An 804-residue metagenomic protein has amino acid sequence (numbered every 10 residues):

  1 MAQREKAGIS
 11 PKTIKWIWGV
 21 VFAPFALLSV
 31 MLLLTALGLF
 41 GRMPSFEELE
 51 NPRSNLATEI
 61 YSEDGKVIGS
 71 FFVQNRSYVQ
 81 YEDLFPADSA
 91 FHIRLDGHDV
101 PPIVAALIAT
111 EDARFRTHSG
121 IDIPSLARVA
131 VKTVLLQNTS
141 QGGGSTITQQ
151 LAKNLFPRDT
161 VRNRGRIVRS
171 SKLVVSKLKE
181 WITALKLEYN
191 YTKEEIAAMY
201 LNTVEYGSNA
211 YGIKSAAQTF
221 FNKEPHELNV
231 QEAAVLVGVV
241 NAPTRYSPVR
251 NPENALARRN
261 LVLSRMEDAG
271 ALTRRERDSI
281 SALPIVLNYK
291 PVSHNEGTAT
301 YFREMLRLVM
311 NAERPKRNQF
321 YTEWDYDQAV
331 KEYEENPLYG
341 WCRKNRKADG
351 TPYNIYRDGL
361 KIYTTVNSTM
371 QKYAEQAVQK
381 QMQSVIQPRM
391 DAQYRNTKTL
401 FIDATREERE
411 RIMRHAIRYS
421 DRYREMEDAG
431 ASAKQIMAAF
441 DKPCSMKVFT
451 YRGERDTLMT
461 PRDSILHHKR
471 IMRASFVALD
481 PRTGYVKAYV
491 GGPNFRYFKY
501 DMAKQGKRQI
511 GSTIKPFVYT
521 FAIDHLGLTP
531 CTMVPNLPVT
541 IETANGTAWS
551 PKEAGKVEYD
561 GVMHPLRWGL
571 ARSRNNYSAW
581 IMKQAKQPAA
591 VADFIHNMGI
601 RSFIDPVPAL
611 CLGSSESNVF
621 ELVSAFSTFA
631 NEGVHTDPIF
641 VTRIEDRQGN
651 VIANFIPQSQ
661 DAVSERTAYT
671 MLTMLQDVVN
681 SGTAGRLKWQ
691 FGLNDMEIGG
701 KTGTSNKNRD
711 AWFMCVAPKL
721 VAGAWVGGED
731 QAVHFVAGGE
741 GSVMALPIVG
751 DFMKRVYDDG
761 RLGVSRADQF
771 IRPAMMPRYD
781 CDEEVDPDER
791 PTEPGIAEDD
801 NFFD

Functional and structural regions predicted by a protein language model:
M1-Y61, V134, V385: N-terminal type II signal-anchor transmembrane helix that functions as the membrane-insertion/stop-transfer segment
T35, D99, E111-D122, L135-S140 (+18 more regions): Bacterial peptidoglycan biogenesis and beta-lactam-recognition machinery
Y61-A329, C342, N494, D560-M563 (+2 more regions): Peptidoglycan glycan-strand catalytic modules in the bacterial/periplasmic cell-wall system
S77-D96, I362, H467-A474, Y497-F517 (+2 more regions): Short active-site loop at a secondary-structure junction that contains or immediately precedes the catalytic residue(s)
T146-I147, N154-T160, R166-R169, L173 (+6 more regions): Active-site-adjacent helix/loop patches that line small-molecule binding or acyl-intermediate pockets
T273-T365, T369-A431, E558-Y559: Non-catalytic structural connector segments
P284, Q505-L566, D637-I652: Short, glycine/proline-biased beta-turn/loop segments that scaffold the active-site neighborhood
T364, S368-S384, H415-D480, Y485-V490 (+5 more regions): A penicillin-recognizing enzyme superfamily signal
